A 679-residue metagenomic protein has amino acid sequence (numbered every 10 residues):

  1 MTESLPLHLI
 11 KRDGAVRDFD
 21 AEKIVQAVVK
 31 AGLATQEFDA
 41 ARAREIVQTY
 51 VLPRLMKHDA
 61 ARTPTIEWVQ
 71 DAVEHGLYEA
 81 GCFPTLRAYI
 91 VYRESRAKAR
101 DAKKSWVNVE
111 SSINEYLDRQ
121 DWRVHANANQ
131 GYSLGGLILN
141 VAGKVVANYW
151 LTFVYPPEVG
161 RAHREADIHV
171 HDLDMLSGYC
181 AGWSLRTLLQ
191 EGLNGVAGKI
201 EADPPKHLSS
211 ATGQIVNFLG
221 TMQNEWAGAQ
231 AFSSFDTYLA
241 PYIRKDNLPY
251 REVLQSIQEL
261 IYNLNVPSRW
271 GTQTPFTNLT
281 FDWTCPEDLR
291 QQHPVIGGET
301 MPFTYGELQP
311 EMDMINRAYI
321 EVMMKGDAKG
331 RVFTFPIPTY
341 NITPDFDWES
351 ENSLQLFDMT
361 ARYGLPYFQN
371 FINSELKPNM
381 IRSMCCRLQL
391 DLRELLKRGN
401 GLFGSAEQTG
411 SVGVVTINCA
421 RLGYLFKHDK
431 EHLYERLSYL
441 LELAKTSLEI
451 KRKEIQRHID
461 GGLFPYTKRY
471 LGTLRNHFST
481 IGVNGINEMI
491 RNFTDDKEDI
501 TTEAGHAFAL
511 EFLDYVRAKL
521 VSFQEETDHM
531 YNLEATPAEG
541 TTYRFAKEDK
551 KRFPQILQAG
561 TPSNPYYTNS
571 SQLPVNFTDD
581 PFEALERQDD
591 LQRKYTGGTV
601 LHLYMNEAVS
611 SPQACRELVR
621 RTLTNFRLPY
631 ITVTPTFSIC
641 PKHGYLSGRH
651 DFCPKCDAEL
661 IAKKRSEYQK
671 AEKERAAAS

Functional and structural regions predicted by a protein language model:
M1-S112, T473: Charged, amphipathic alpha-helical regulatory modules used for macromolecular assembly or allosteric control
T2-E3, L7-L9, R665-S679: Terminal secretion and processing signals and N-terminal membrane-targeting segments
D18, A41, E45, T63 (+4 more regions): Alpha-solenoid helical-repeat scaffolds
D20, I24, A231, S479-I486: Catalytic-loop motifs flanking and including active-site residues across diverse enzymes
V51, A72-Y78, D282-W283, P465-M489: Core structural elements
S95-A99, K103-R475, D496, T502-R675: Conserved catalytic cores of very large enzyme subunits
E488-D496: Well-ordered alpha-helical scaffold segments within catalytic/enzyme domains
